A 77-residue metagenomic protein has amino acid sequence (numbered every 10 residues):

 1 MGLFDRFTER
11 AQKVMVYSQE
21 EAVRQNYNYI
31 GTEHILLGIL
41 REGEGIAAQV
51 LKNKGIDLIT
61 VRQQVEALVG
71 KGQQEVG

Functional and structural regions predicted by a protein language model:
M1-G77: Histone-fold recognition with a strong bias for associated Lys/Arg-rich disordered tails
